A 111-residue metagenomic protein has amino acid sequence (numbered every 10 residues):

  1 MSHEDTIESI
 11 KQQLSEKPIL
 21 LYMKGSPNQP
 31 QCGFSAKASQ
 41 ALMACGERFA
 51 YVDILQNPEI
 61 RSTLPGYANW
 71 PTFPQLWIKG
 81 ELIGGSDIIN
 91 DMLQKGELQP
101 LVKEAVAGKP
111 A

Functional and structural regions predicted by a protein language model:
M1-L20, P110-A111: N-terminal leader/targeting and pre-domain segments
H3-I7, N57-R61, K95: Structural motif corresponding to alpha-helix initiation and N-cap regions
K11-R48: Local sequence-structure signature of Cys/Sec-based thiol-disulfide redox active-site neighborhoods
Y22, Q75-K79: Acidic beta-strand-to-loop metal/phosphate-binding motif
M43-T63: Thiol-based oxidoreductase modules, predominantly thioredoxin-like and allied folds used for disulfide exchange
G66-T72: Thiol/disulfide oxidoreductase modules built on the thioredoxin-like
I78-P110: Non-catalytic, surface beta->alpha helical segment in thiol-disulfide oxidoreductase systems
